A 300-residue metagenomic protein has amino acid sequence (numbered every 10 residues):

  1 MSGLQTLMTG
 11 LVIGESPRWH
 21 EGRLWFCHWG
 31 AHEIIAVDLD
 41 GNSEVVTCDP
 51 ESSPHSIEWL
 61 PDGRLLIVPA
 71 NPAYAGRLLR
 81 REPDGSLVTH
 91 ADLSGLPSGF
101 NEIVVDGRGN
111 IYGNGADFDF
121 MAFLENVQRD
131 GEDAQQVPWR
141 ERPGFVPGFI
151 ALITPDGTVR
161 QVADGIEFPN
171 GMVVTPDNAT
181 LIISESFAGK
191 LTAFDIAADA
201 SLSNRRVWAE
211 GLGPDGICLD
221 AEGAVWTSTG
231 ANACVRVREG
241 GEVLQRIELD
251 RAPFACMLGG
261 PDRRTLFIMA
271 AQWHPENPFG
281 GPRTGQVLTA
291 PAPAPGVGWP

Functional and structural regions predicted by a protein language model:
M1-G3, G41-V45, D84-T89, I153-R160 (+3 more regions): Beta-strand initiation motifs
M8-E21, D49-N71, A75, S94-I111 (+6 more regions): Beta-rich, blade/repeat-based domains predominating in secreted/periplasmic proteins but also intracellular
G22-C48: Beta-propeller domains
G30, N71-P72, D117, F187 (+3 more regions): Residue-level signature of beta-propeller blades and closely related beta-rich strand-turn architectures in secreted
E33-I35, R77-L79, G148-A151, K190-T192 (+2 more regions): A short loop-to-beta-strand structural motif that recurs across blades of beta-propeller domains
A70-N71, G113-F145, A271-R283: Short, conserved, GDST-rich strand-edge loop motifs in beta-rich repeat architectures
A188-K190, F194-I196, L202-E242: Loop/turn-rich, solvent-exposed surfaces of beta-rich toroidal or solenoidal domains
M257-P300: Blade-level signature of beta-propeller repeat domains, shared across WD40, Kelch, NHL, RCC1 and BNR/Asp-box propellers
